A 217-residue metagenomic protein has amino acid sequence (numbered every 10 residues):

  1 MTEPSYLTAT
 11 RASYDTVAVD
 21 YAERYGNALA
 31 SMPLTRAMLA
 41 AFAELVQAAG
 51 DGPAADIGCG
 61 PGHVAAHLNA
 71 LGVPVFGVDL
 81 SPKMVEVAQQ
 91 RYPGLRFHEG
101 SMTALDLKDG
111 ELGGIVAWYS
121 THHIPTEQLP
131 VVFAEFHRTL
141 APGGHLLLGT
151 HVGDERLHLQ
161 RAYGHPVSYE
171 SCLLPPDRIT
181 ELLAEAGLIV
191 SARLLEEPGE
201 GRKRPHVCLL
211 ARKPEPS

Functional and structural regions predicted by a protein language model:
M1-A49, D154: Conserved class I S-adenosyl-L-methionine
G52-A104: Class I SAM-dependent methyltransferase SAM/SAH-binding core
T103-I115: A short acidic, Gly/Pro-enriched loop at the edge of an enzyme's catalytic core that lines a small-molecule cofactor
P130-P142: A short glycine-rich, Lys/Arg-flanked "PGG" loop and its adjoining helix->strand segment in the class I
G144-T150: Conserved beta-strand signature within the Rossmann-like core of class I S-adenosyl-L-methionine
V152-E170: Short, glycine-/aromatic-enriched active-site segment of Class I SAM-dependent methyltransferases
S171-A186: Short alpha-helix
P198-S217: Core SAM-dependent methyltransferase catalytic element
